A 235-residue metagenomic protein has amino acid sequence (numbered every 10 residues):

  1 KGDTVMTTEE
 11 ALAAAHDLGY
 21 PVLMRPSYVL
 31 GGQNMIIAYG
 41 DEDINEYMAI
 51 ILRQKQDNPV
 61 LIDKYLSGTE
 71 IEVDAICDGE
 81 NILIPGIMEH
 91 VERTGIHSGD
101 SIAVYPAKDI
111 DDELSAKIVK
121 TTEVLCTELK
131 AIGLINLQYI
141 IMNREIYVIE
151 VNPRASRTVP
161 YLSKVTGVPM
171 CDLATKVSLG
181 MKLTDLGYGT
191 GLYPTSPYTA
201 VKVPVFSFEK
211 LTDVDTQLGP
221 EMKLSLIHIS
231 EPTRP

Functional and structural regions predicted by a protein language model:
K1-M35: A conserved helix-loop-beta module that forms one wall/lid of the active-site cleft in ATP-utilizing catalytic domains
L18-P21, L30-Q33, I37-S230, R234: ATP-dependent carboxylate activation and anion-phosphoryl transfer catalytic cores that bind Mg-ATP to form
